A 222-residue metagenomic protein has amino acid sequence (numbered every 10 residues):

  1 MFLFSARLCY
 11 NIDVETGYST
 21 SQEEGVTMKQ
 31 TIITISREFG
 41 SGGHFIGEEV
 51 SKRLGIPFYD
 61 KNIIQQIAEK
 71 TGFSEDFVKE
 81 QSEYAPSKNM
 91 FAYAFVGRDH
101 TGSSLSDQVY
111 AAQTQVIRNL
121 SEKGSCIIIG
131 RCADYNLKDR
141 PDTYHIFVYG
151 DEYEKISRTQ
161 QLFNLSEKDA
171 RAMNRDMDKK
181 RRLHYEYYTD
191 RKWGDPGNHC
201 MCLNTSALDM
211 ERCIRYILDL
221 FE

Functional and structural regions predicted by a protein language model:
M1-T27: Short, Lys/Arg-enriched N-terminal segments with co-localized hydrophobic residues within the first ~10-30 amino acids
K29-I32: Extreme N-terminal starter segment of soluble prokaryotic enzymes
I35-E48: Glycine-rich phosphate-binding P-loop
P57-A68: Short beta-strand-centered segment that lines the nucleotide-binding/catalytic pocket of NTP-utilizing
A68-S125: ATP-dependent small-molecule kinase phosphotransfer cores that center on conserved nucleotide phosphate-binding segments
P86-Y93, S166-E211: Small-molecule kinase domains that catalyze NTP-dependent phosphoryl transfer to phosphate-bearing small molecules
L120, N136-D139: RNA pseudouridine synthases
D139-Q161, E167-R175: Conserved phosphate-donor/acceptor-positioning beta-strand/loop module used by diverse small-molecule
